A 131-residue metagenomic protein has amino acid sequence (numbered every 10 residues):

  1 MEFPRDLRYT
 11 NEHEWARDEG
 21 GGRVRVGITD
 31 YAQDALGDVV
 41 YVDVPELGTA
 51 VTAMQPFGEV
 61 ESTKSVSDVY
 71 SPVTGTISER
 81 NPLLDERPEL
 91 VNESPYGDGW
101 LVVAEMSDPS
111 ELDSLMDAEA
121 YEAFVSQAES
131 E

Functional and structural regions predicted by a protein language model:
M1-P56, E93-L101, E105-E131: Acidic, low-complexity mobile loops and tails
R8, D43, E59-E61, V66-S71: Small beta-strand-rich domains/subdomains or short beta-sheet motifs embedded in larger alpha/beta proteins
H13, V60, T74-I77: Conserved hydrophobic positions within beta-strands
A16-D18, T63, R80: Residue-level recognition of beta-strand microenvironments
S65-G99: Mid-chain, well-packed structural core segment of small domains
